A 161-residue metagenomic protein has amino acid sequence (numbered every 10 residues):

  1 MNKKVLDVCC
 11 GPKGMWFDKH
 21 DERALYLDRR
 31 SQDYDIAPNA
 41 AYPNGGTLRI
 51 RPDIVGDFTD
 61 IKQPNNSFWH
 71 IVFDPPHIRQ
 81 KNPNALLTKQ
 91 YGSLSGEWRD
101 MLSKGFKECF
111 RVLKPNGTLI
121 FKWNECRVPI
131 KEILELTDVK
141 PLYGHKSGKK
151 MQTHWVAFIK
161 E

Functional and structural regions predicted by a protein language model:
M1-E161: Class I S-adenosyl-L-methionine-dependent methyltransferase catalytic core
